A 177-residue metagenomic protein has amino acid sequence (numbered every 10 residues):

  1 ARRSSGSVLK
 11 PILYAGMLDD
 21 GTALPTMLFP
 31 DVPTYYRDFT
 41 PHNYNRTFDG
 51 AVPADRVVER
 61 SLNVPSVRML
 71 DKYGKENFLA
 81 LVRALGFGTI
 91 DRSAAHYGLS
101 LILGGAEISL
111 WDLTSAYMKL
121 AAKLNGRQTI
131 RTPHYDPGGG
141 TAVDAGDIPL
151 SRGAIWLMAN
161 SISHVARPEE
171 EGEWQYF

Functional and structural regions predicted by a protein language model:
A1, L9, S109-F177: A penicillin-recognizing enzyme superfamily signal
R2, A23-F78, G138-H164, P168: Conserved catalytic neighborhood of penicillin-recognizing serine enzymes
S5: Aspartate-rich (DDxxD/NDxxD/DxxxD) Mg2+/diphosphate-binding motifs and their adjoining helix-loop segments
V8-M17, V57, V82, A116 (+1 more regions): Residue-level preference for non-acidic, small/hydrophobic
P11, V64, S100: Conserved glycosyltransferase catalytic-site signature
L18-M27, G88-R92, A122-R127, P168: Secondary-structure transition/capping motifs at alpha-helix termini and the adjoining loop/turn into the next element
P33-Y35, A95-L101, H134-G139: Short linear capping/connector segments at secondary-structure termini
T40-N43, G74-S115, T129-R131: Mid-domain, small-residue-enriched loop/turn segments at the edges of structured enzyme/sensor domains
